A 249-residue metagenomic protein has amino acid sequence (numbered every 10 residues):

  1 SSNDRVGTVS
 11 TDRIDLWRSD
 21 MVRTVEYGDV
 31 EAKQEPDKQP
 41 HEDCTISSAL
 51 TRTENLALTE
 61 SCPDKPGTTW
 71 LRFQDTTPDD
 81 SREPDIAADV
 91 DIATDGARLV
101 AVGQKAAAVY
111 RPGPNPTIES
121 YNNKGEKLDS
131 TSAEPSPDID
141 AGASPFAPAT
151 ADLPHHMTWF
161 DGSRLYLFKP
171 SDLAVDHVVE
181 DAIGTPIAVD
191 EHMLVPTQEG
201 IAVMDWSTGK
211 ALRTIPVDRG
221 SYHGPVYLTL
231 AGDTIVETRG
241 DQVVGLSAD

Functional and structural regions predicted by a protein language model:
S1, M21-K33, S81-V90, D129-S132 (+2 more regions): Aromatic (tryptophan-biased) beta-strands that constitute blades/sheets of beta-rich domains
S1-N3, Q34-A49, D89-Q104, P135-D152 (+2 more regions): Repeated scaffold domains used in trafficking and secretory/extracellular systems, primarily beta-propellers
S2-A93, A101-V102: Solenoidal tandem-repeat scaffolds enriched in leucines and small polar residues
V6, L56-A57, A106-A107, M157 (+2 more regions): Hydrophobic beta-strand positions that form the internal "hydrophobic ladder" of WD40/Gbeta-like beta-propeller blades
T11-R18, S61-Q74, G113-N122, D161-F168 (+2 more regions): Structural motif
P63-T69, S81-P154, W159-D161: Beta-propeller domains
A141-T208: Loop/turn-rich, solvent-exposed surfaces of beta-rich toroidal or solenoidal domains
D181-D249: C-terminal amphipathic "assembly/sorting" segment characterized by alternating charged and hydrophobic residues
